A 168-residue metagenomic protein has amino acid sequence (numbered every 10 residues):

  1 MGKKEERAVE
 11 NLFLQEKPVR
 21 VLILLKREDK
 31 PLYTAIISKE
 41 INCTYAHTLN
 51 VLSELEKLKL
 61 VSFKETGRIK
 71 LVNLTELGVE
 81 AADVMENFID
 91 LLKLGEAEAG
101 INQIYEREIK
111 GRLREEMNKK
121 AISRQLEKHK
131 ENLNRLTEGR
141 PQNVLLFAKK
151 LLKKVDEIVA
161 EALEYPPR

Functional and structural regions predicted by a protein language model:
M1-V21: Short alpha-helical segments that sit at the start of domains
L25-D29: Short helix-capping/hinge SLiMs at alpha-helix to coil transitions
K30-K39: Short acidic, hydrophobic short linear motifs in intrinsically disordered regions
K39, H47, M85-E86: Clustered cysteine/histidine zinc-coordinating segments, centered on FYVE zinc fingers that bind PI3P and target
N42-K57: Short amphipathic alpha-helical interaction segments
E56-T66: A short, conserved structural fragment
G67-N87: Basic, amphipathic "hinge/linker" alpha-helix immediately C-terminal to the N-terminal HTH DNA-binding motif
V84-P166: Amphipathic alpha-helical dimerization/coiled-coil segments that flank or bridge DNA-binding/regulatory modules
